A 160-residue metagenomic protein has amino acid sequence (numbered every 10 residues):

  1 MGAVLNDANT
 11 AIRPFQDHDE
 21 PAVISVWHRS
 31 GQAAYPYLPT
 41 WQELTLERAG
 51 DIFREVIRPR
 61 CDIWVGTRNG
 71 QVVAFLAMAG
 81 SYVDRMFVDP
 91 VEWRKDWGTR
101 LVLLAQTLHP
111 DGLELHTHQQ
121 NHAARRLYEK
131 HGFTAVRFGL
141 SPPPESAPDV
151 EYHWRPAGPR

Functional and structural regions predicted by a protein language model:
M1-H18, G158-R160: Conserved N-terminal entry element of GNAT/NAT acetyltransferase domains
E20, S25-F53, C61: Conserved GNAT-fold acetyl-CoA-binding loop/helix
C61, A147-Y152: Short hydrophobic/aromatic beta-strand or adjacent loop that forms the aromatic wall/cage of a ligand/substrate-binding
C61-A74: Conserved beta-hairpin
A79-R94, T117-H118: A short, internal acetyl-CoA/4′-phosphopantetheine-binding micro-motif in the GNAT/acyltransferase core
E92, D96-A105: Conserved acetyl-CoA pyrophosphate-binding loop and the N-cap/start of the following alpha-helix in GNAT-like
L108-Q120: Conserved GNAT acetyl-CoA-binding A-motif
Y128, F133: Conserved active-site tyrosine of GNAT-family acetyltransferases
